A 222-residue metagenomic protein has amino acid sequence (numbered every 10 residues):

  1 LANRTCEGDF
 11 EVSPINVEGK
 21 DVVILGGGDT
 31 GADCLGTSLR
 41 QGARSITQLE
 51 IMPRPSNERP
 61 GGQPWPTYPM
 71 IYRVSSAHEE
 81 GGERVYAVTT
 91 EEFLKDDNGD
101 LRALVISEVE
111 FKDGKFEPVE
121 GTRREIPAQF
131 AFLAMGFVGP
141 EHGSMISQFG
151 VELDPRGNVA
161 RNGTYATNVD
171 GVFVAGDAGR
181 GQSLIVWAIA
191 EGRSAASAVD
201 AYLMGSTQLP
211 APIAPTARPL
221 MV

Functional and structural regions predicted by a protein language model:
L1-G19, K112-Q182: FAD-site-proximal beta/loop scaffold in flavoenzymes
D9, L35-E92, T207-V222: Rossmann-like dinucleotide-binding cores of NAD(P)H-dependent redox enzymes
F10-S13, S76-E83, A87-Q129: A structured beta-alpha segment of the ubiquitous adenosine-cofactor-binding alpha/beta core
V17-G28: Beta1/beta-strand and adjacent pyrophosphate-binding region of the FAD-binding site in flavoprotein oxidoreductases
G27, E50-R54, K95, D177: Cofactor-binding loop segments of dinucleotide-utilizing enzymes, especially the Rossmann-like FAD- and NAD(P)+-binding
G31-G36, Q41, A175-L209: A conserved FAD-binding loop/helix module that cradles the flavin
Q41, L49, D96, S107 (+4 more regions): Change "in soluble alpha/beta enzymes" to "in soluble alpha/beta proteins
